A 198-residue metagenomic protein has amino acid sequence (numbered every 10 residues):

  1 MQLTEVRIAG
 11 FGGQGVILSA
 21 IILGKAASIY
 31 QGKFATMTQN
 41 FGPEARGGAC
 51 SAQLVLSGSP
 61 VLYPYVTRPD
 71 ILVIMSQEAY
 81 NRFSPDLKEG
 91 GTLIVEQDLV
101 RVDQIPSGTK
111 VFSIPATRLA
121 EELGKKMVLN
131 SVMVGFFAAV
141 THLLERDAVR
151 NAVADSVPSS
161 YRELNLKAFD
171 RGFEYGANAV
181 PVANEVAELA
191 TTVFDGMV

Functional and structural regions predicted by a protein language model:
M1-V198: Active-site cofactor/cluster-binding pocket
